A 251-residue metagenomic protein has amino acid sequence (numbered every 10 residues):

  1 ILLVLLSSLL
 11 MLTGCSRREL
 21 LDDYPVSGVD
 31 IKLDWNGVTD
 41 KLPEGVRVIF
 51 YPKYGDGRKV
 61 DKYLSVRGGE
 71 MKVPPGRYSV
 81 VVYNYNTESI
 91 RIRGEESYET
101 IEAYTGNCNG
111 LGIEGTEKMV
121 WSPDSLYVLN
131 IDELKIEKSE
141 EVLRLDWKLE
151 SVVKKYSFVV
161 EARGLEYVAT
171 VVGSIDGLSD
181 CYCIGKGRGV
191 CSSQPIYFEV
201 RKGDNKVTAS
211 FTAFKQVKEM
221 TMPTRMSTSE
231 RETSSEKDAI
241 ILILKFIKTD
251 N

Functional and structural regions predicted by a protein language model:
I1-L5: Sec-dependent signal peptide recognition, specifically the positively charged N-region followed immediately by
L12-G14: C-terminal motif of bacterial Sec signal peptides marking the signal peptidase cleavage site
S16-E19: Bacterial signal peptide processing site
D23-D34, E150-K155: Short coil/turn motif common to extracellular beta-sandwich-like domains
K32-P43, V159-Y167: Structural motif
R47-E95, A169-N251: Tryptophan-paired
R58-S151: Short, low-hydrophobicity acidic/polar segments
S122-T208: A sequence/structural signal for flexible, mid-protein segments enriched in small/helix-disrupting residues
